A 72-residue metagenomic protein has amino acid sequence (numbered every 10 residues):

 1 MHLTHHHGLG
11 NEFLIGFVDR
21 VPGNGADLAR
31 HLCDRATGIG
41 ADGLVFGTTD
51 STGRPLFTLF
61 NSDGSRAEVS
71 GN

Functional and structural regions predicted by a protein language model:
M1-N72: A glycine-rich beta-to-alpha transition motif near the start of alpha/beta enzyme domains, typified by
